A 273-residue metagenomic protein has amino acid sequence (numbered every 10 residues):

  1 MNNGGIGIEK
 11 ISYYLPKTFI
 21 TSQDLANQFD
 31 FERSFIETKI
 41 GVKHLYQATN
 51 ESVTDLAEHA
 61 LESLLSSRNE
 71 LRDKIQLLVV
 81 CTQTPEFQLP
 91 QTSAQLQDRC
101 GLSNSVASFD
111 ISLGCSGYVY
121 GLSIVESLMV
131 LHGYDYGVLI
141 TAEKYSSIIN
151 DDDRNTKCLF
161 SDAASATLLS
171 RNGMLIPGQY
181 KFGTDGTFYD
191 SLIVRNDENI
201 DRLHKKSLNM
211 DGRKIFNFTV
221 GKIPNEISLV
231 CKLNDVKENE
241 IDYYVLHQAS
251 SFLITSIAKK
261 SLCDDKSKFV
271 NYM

Functional and structural regions predicted by a protein language model:
M1-N50, D153-N217, G221, N225: Condensing-enzyme catalytic core mediating Claisen C-C bond formation in acyl metabolism
G5-G7, L77-V79, D135-L139: Short glycine-aspartate micro-motif
I8-K10, E51-S112, V119, L233-I254: Conserved beta-ketoacyl condensing-enzyme motif
Y13-Y14, C81-F87, L113-S116, T141-S146 (+1 more regions): Acidic, glycine-rich active-site loops and adjacent beta-strand->loop/helix elements that engage anionic groups
E37-K39, K43-D55, Q83-Y136, K260-M273: Conserved catalytic cysteine-centered active-site region of acyl-thioester-dependent Claisen-condensing enzymes
V130, T141-A142, D185-S191, S251: Acyl-CoA/ACP chain-elongation machinery
V130-A163: Flexible, glycine-rich active-site loops centered on histidine and acidic residues that chelate a metal or position
K206-Y272: A contiguous, well-structured pocket-lining segment that forms one wall/lid of small-molecule binding clefts in soluble
